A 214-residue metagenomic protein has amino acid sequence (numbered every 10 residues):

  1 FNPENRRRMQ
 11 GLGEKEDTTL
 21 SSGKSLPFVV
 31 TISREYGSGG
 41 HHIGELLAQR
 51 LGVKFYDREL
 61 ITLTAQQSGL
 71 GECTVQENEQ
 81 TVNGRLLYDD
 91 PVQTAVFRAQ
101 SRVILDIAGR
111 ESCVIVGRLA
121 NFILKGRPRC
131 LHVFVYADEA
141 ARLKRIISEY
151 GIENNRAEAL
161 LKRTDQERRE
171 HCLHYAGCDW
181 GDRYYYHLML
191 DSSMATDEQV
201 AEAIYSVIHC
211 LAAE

Functional and structural regions predicted by a protein language model:
F1-P27: Extreme N-terminal, non-catalytic leader segments that precede Walker-type/kinase nucleotide-binding cores
S25-V30, E111: Pre-Walker A (Motif I) flank of P-loop NTPase domains
V30-L47: Glycine-rich phosphate-binding P-loop
E59, T64-S112: ATP-dependent small-molecule kinase phosphotransfer cores that center on conserved nucleotide phosphate-binding segments
S101, D197-Y205: Short, amphipathic alpha-helical "lid/cap" segments that border enzyme active or binding sites
G126-E149, N154-T164: Conserved phosphate-donor/acceptor-positioning beta-strand/loop module used by diverse small-molecule
E153-E198: Small-molecule kinase domains that catalyze NTP-dependent phosphoryl transfer to phosphate-bearing small molecules
